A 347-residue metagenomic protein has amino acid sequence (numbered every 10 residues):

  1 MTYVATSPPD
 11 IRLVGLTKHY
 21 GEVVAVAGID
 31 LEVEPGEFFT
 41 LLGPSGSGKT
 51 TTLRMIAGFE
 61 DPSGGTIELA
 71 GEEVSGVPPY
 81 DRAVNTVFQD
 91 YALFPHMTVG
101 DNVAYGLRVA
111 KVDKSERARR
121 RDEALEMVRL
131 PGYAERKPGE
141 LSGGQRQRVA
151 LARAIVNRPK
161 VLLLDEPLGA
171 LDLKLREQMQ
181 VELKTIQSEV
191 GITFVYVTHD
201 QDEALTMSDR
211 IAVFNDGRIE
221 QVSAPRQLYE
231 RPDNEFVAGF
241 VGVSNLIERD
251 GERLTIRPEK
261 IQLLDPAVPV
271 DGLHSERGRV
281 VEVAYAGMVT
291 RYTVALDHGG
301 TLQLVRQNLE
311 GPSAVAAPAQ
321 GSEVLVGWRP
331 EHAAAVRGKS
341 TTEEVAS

Functional and structural regions predicted by a protein language model:
F38, V77-D233: ABC ATPase nucleotide-binding domains
L42-P44: The feature captures the beta-strand-to-loop junction immediately N-terminal to the Walker
T50-L53, V149: ABC ATPase nucleotide-binding domain helices that frame the ATP-binding cleft
A57: Helix-to-loop junction immediately C-terminal to a conserved catalytic motif
G65-E73: Conserved ABC transporter NBD signature motif
S244, R253-S347: Non-catalytic connector elements of ABC transporters
